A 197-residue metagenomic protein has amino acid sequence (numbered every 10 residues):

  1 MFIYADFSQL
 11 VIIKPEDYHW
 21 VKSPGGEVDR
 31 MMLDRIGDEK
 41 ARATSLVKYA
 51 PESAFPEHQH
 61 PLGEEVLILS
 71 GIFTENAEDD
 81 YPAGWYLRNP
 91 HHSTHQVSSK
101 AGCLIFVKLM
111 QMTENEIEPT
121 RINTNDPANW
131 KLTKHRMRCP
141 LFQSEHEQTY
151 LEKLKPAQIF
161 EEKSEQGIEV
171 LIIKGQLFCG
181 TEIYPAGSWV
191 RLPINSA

Functional and structural regions predicted by a protein language model:
M1-K40, G102-H146, Y150: A short, N-terminal "cap"/entry segment at the start of jelly-roll beta-barrel domains of the cupin/DSBH fold
A41-P51, Q148-P156: Short, flexible domain-boundary/linker segments around small modular repeats
A41-R42, Q59-P61, D80, S99-A101 (+2 more regions): Short glycine/proline-enriched turns and hinge-like loops at secondary-structure junctions
A50-P51, H60-N76, P156-Q158, S164-G180 (+1 more regions): Glycine- and acidic-residue-biased ligand/ion/polar-headgroup-sensing regions
S53-P56, T74, L87-Q96, I159-F160 (+2 more regions): Histidine-centered metal-chelating micro-motifs
D80, H91-E116, I183, I194-A197: Ligand-binding loop in jelly-roll beta-barrel domains
L141, H146, K155-E162: Regulatory nucleotide-sensing modules
